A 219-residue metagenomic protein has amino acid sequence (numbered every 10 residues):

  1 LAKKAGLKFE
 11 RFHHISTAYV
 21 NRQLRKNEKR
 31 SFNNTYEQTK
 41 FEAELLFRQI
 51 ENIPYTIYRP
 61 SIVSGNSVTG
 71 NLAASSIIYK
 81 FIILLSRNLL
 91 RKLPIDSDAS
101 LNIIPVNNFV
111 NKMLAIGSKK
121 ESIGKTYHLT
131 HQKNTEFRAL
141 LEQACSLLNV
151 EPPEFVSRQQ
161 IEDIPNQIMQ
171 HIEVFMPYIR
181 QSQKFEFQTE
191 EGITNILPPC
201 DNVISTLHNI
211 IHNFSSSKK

Functional and structural regions predicted by a protein language model:
L1-Q38: Conserved Rossmann-fold NAD(P)-dependent oxidoreductase catalytic core, especially the SDR/UDP-sugar
A18, P60-N66: Proline-glycine-enriched beta-turn/loop adjacent to the NAD(P) cofactor-binding site in Rossmann-like oxidoreductases
R22-R25, S31-S61: Active-site Tyr-X1-5-Lys
G65-S67, L93-S100, Y127-T135, C145: Glycine-rich Rossmann NAD(P)(H)-binding loop
T69, I78-N108, K112, I116: A conserved pocket-lining segment of Rossmann-fold NAD(P)-dependent short-chain dehydrogenase/reductase
F109, M113, L129, E190 (+1 more regions): Non-catalytic, hydrophobic alpha-helical segments
K112-F175, I211: Mid/C-terminal beta-alpha module of Rossmann-like enzyme folds, strongest in SDR-family dehydrogenases/epimerases
M176, F185-K219: Amphipathic terminal alpha-helices
